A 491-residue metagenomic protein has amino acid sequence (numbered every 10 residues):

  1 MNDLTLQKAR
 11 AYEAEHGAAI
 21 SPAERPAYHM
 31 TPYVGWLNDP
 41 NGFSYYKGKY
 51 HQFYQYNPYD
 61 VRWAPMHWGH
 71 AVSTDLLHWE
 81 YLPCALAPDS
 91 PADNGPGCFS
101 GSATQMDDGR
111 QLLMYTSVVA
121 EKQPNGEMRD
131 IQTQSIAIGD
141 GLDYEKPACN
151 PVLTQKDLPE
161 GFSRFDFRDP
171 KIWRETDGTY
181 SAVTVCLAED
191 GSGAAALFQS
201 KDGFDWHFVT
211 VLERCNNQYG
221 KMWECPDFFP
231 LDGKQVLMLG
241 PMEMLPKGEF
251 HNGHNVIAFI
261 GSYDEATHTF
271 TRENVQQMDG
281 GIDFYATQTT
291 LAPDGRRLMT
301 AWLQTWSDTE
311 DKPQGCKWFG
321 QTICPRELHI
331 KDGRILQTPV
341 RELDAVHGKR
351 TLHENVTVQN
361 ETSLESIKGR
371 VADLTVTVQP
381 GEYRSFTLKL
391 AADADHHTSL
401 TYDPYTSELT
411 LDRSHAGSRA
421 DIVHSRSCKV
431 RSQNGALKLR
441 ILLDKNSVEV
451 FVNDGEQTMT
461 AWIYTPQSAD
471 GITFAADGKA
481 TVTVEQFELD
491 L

Functional and structural regions predicted by a protein language model:
M1-D169, R174-Q218, P230-D279, L303-H353 (+3 more regions): Beta-rich carbohydrate-recognition and catalytic domains
R10-E15, I260-D283, Q288-L491: Beta-rich accessory regions
I131, W223-C225, V256, F284: Transmembrane beta-barrel architecture of outer membranes
F229-P230, K479: Juxtamembrane/interface motifs at transmembrane-helix termini
